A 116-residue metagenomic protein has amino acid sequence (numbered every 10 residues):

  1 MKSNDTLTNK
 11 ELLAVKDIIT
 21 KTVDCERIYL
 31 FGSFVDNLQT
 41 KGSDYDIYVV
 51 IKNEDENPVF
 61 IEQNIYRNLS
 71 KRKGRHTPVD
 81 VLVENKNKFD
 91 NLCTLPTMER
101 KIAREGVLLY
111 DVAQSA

Functional and structural regions predicted by a protein language model:
M1-R27, V35-K41, I51-A116: Catalytic core of pol beta-like nucleotidyltransferases
D46-V50: Short beta-strand->loop micro-motif that forms the acidic, two-metal-ion catalytic signature in nucleotide-processing
